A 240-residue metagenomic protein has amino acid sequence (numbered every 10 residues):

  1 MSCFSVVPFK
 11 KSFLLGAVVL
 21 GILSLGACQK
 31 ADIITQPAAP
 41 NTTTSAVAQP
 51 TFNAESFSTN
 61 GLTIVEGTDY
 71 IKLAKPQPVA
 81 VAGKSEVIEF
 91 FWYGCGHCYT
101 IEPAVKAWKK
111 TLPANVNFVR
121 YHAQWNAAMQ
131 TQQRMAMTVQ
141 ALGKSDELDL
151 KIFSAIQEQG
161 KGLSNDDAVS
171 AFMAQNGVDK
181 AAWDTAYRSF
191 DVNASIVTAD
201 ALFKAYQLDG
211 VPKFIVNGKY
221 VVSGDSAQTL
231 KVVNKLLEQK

Functional and structural regions predicted by a protein language model:
S2-S12, K30-T35, A39, Q175-K240: C-terminal cap of thioredoxin/glutaredoxin-like
S2-V6, S12-G16, I22, C28-A127 (+1 more regions): Extracytoplasmic thiol/disulfide redox context detector
V18, I88, Q159, M173 (+1 more regions): Short, flexible active-site loop motifs that bind/organize anionic cofactors or intermediates
P50-F57, A82-I88, I101-E102, M135-A136 (+4 more regions): Generic detector of short, locally flexible boundary/turn motifs and exposed helical patches
Y70, F90-Y93, F153, F172 (+3 more regions): Aromatic side chains
A82, Y93-T100, A123-T131, Q140 (+6 more regions): Extracytoplasmic/periplasmic, Sec-exported soluble proteins
I88-E89, T100-S170: Structural alpha/beta surface segment adjacent to cysteine/selenocysteine redox centers across thiol/disulfide enzymes
Y99, K106-K110, A174, D184 (+1 more regions): Class I S-adenosyl-L-methionine
